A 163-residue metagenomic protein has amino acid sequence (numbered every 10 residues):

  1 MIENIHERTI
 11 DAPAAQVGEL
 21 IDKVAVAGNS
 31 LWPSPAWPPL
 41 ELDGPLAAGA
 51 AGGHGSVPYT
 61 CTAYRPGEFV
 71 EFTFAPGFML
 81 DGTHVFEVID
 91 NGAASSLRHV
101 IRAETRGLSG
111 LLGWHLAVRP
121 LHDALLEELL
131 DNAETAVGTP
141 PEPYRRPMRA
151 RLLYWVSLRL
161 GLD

Functional and structural regions predicted by a protein language model:
M1-L42, L152-D163: Hydrophobic ligand-binding cavity/cleft-lining segments
E3-I5, H54-Y59, L80-V85: Short, surface-exposed coil-to-beta transition loops
D11-A15, T62-G67, E87-R98: A short, structured loop/turn motif at beta-sheet edges
V17-A27, C61, V70-F72, L97-H99 (+2 more regions): Hydrophobic pocket/interface hotspot
V26-N29, F69, G138, E142: Generic structural signal for secondary-structure transition and capping sites
P45-H54, V70-G77: Short beta-strand segments that buttress and anchor functional surface loops
P76-T135, T139-R146: Beta-strand/loop substructures that line and gate deep hydrophobic ligand-binding cavities in soluble
T135-D163: Hydrophobic secondary-structure block in the mid-to-C-terminal portion of proteins
